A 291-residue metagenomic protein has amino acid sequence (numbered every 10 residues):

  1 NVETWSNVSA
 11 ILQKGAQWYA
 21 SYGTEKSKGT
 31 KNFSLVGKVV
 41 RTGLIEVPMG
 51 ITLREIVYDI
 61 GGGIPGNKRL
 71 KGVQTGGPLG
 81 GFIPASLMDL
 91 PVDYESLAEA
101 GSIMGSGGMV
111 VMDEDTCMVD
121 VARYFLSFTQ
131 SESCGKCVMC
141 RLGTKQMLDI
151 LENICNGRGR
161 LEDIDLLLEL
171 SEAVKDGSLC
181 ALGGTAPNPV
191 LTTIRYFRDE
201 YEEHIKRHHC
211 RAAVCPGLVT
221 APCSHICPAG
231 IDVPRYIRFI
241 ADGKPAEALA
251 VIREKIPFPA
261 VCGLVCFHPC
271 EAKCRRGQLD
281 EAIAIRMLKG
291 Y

Functional and structural regions predicted by a protein language model:
N1-C215: Redox cofactor-anchoring modules in respiratory/redox and cofactor-processing assemblies
C134-C140, C180, C210, C215 (+5 more regions): Short cysteine clusters
H225, A229-P234, R238-Y291: Glycine/serine-rich phosphate-binding loop and adjoining beta1-alpha1 elements at the start of nucleotide-handling
